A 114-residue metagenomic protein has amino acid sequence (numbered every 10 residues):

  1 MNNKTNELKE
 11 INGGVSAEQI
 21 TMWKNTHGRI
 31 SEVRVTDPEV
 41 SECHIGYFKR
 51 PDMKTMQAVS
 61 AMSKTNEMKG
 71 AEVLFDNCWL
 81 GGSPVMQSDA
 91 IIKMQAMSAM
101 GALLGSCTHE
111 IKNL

Functional and structural regions predicted by a protein language model:
M1-K54: Short, charged/polar N-terminal "headpieces" of proteins
D37-L114: Short, surface-exposed, charged amphipathic helix/loop patches that serve as local interaction elements
